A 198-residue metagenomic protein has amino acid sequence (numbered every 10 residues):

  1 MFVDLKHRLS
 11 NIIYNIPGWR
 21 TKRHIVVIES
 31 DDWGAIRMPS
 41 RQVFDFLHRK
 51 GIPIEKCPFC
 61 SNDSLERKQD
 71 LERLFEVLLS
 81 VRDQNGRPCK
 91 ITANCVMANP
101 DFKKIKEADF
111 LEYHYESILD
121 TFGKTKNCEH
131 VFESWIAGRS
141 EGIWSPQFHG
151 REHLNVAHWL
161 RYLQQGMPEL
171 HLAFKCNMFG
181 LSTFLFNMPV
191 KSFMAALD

Functional and structural regions predicted by a protein language model:
F2-D198: Catalytic alpha-helical scaffold of carbohydrate-active enzymes acting on polysaccharides/glycoconjugates
